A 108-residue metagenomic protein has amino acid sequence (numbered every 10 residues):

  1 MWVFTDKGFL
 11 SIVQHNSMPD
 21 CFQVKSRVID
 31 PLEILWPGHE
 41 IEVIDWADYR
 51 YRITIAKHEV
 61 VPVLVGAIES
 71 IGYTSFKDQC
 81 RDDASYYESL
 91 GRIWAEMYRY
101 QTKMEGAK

Functional and structural regions predicted by a protein language model:
M1-K108: Structured alpha/beta or helical-core interaction and ligand-binding surfaces enriched in interleaved
